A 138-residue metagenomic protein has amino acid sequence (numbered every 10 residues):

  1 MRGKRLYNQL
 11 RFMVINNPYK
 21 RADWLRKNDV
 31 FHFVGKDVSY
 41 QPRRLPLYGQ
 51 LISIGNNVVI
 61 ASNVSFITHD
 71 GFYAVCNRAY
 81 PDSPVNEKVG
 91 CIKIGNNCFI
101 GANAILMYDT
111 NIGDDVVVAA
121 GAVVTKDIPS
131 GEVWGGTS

Functional and structural regions predicted by a protein language model:
M1-V30, F72-Y73, N97, T137-S138: Terminal amphipathic alpha-helical/low-complexity segments used for targeting or macromolecular assembly
R21-D23, S39-N111, T137-S138: Flexible, glycine/small-residue-enriched loop-and-beta-strand segment within the central core of proteins
V34-V38: Conserved N-terminal strand/loop that marks the beginning of ABC ATPase nucleotide-binding domains
A102-V117, A122-K126: Beta-rich strand-turn-strand
V117, V133-G135: Short-chain dehydrogenase/reductase
P129-S130: Conserved beta-to-alpha transition
